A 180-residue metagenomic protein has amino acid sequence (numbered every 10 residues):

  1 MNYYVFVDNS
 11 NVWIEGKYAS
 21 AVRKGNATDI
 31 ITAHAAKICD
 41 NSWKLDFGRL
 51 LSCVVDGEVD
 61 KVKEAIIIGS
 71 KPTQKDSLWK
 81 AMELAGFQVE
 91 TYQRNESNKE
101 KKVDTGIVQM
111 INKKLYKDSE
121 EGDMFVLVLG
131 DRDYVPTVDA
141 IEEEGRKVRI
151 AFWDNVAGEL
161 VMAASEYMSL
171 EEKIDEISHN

Functional and structural regions predicted by a protein language model:
M1-V103, K147, N155: Domain-level signal for Mg2+-assisted phosphodiester chemistry and nucleotide/NA-binding surfaces in nucleic-acid
T73-N180: Nuclease catalytic cores that cleave nucleic-acid phosphodiester bonds, predominantly acidic two-metal-ion
